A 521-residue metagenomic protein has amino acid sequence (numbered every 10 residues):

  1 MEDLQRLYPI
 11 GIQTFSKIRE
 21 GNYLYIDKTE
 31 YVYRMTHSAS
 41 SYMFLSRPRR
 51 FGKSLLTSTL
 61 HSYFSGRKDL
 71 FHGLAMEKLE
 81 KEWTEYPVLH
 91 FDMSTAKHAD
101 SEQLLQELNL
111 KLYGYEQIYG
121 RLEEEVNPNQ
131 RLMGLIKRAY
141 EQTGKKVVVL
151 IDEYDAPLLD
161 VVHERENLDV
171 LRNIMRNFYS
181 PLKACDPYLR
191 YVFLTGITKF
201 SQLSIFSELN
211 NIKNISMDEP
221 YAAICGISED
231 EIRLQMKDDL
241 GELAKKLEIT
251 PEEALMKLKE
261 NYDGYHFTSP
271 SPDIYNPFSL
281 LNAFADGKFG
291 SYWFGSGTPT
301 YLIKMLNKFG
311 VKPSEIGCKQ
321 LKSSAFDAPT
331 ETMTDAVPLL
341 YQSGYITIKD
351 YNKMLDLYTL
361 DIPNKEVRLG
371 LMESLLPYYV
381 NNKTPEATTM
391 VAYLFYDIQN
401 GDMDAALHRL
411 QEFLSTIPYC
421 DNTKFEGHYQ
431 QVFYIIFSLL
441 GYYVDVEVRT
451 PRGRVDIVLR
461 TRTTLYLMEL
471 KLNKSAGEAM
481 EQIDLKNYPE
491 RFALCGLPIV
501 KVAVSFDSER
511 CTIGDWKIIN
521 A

Functional and structural regions predicted by a protein language model:
M1-F425, L440: Phosphate-binding site recognition
A139-T143, I436-R462: Active-site metal-binding core of divalent-cation-utilizing nuclease and nuclease-like domains
V148, T464-M468, V500: Structural motif
D169-N173, L472-P489: Mg2+/Mn2+-dependent nuclease catalytic core
F178-C185, P338-I346, Y434-S438, Q482-V502: Metal-dependent nuclease catalytic cores in nucleic-acid-processing enzymes, especially RNase H-like/related
F433, V455-L472, K486: Conserved catalytic cores of phosphodiester-cleaving nucleases, focusing on short active-site segments
R491, L497-A521: Domain-level recognition of nuclease-like catalytic cores that cleave nucleotide substrates
